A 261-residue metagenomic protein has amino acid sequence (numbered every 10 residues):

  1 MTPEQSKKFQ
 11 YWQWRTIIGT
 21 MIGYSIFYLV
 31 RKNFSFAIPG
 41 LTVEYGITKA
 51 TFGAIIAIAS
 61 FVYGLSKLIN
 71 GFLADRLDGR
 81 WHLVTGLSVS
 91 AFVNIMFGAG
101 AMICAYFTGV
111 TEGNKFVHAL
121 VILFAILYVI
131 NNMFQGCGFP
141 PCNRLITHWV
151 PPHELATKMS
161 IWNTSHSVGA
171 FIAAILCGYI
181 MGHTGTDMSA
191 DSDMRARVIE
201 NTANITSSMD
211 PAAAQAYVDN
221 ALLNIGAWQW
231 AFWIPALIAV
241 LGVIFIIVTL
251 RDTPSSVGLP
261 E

Functional and structural regions predicted by a protein language model:
R15-K49: Extracytoplasmic
K32, S60-L68, G136, A170-F171: Residue-level signature of mid-helix packing/kink "hotspots" within the transmembrane helices of 12-pass Major
S88-V117: C-terminal ends and interior cores of transmembrane alpha-helices in multi-pass membrane transporters/permeases
L127-H166: Cytoplasmic helix-loop-helix junction between adjacent transmembrane helices in 12-TM secondary transporters
S160-G185: Glycine-rich segments within core transmembrane alpha-helices of 12-TM secondary carriers
M194-T206, R251-E261: Flexible cytoplasmic inter-helical loops of multi-pass small-molecule transporters
Q229-V248: Symmetry-related core transmembrane helices of the 12-TM Major Facilitator Superfamily/SLC fold
